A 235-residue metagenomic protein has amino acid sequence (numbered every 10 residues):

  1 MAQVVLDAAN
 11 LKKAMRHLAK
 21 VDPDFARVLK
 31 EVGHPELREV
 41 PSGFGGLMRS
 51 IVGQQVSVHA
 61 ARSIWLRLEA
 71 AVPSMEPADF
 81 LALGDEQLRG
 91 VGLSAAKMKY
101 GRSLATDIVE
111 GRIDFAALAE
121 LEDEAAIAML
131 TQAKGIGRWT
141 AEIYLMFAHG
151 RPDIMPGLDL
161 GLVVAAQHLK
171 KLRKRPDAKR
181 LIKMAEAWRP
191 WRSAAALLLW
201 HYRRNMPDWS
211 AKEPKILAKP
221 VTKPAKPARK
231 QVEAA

Functional and structural regions predicted by a protein language model:
M1-P35, R138-A235: C-terminal accessory module of base-excision DNA glycosylases/AP lyases that mediates lesion recognition and DNA
V5, D24-V28, V56-S57, A61-K134: Alpha-helical ds-nucleic-acid-binding substructure associated with the helix-hairpin-helix region of base-excision DNA
K12, S42-G46, A82, E124-I127: Alpha-helical scaffolds flanking conserved acidic
L37-G45, G92-A96, A185-S193: Structural motif
E39, H59-S63, M75, A96 (+4 more regions): Alpha-helix N-cap and coil->helix boundary residues
F44, M48, S57-A61, K97 (+2 more regions): Hydrophobic (often cysteine-bearing) scaffold residues that line and stabilize catalytic clefts of nucleotide/cofactor
M48, W65, R102-A105, A196-L199 (+1 more regions): Short, amphipathic alpha-helical segments that act as regulatory/interfacial helices in nucleotide-processing proteins
